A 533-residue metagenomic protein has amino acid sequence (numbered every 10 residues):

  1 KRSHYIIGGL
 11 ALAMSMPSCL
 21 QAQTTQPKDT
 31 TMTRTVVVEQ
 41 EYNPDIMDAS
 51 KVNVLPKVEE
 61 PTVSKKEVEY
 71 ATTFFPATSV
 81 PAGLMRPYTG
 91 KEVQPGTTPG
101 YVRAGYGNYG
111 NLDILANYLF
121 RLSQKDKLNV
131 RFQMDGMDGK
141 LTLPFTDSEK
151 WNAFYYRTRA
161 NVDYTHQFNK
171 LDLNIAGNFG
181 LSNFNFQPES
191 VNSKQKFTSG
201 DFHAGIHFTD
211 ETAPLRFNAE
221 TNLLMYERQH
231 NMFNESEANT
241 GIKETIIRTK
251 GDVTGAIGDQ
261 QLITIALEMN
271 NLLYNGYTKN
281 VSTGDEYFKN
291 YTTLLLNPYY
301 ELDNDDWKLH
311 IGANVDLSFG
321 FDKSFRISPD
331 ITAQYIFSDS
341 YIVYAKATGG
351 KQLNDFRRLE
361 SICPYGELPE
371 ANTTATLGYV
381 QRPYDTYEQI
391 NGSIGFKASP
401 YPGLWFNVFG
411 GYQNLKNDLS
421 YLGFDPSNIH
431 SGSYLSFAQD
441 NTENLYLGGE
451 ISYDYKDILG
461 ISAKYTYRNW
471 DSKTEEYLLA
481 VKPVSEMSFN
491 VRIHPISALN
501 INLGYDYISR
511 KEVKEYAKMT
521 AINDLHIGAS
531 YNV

Functional and structural regions predicted by a protein language model:
L20-E92: N-terminal periplasmic/intermembrane-space "pro-region" immediately following the signal or transit peptide
P81-L84, V93-V102, Y106-F145, N152-A160 (+1 more regions): Outer-membrane beta-barrel translocator/receptor signature
T97, V102, K308, D316-G320 (+2 more regions): Exposed, low-structure sequence patches enriched in small/polar residues
Y106-N108, E149-Y156, N192-S199, S236-I246 (+6 more regions): Replace "Gram-negative outer membrane beta-barrel proteins" with "bacterial and organellar outer membrane beta-barrel
Y106-N108, M134-D138, F168-K170, F179-N185 (+11 more regions): Transmembrane beta-strands of outer-membrane beta-barrel pores
A116-F120, A160-H166, F202-D210, T249-G255 (+9 more regions): Residues on the lipid-exposed face of transmembrane beta-strands in outer-membrane beta-barrel proteins
L122-T142, T264-L272, Y277, Y287-S318 (+4 more regions): Surface-exposed extracellular loop regions of Gram-negative outer-membrane beta-barrel proteins
M137-L141, E149-R159, L173-R216, N222-I246: Flexible loop and strand-edge segments within Gram-negative outer membrane beta-barrel domains
